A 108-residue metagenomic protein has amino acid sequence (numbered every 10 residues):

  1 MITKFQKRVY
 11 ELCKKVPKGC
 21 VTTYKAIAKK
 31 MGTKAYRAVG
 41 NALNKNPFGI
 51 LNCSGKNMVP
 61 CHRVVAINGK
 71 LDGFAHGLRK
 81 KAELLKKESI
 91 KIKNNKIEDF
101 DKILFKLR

Functional and structural regions predicted by a protein language model:
M1-R108: Nucleic acid-binding interface residues in structured DNA/RNA-binding domains, emphasizing the DNA-engaging scaffolds
